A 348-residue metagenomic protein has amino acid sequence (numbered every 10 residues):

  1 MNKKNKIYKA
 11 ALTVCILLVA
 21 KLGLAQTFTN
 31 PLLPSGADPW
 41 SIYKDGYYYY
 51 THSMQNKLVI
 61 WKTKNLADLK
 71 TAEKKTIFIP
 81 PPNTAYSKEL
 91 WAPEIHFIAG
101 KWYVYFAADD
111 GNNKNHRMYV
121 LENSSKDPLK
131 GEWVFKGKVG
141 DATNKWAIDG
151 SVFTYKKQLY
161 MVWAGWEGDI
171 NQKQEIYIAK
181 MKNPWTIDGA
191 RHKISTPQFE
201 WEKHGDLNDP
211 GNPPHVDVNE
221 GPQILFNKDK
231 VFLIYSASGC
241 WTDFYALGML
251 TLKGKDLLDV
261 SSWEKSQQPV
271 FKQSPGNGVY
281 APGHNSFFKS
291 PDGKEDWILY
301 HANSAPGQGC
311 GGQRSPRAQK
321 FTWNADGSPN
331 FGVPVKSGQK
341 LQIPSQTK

Functional and structural regions predicted by a protein language model:
N2-L12: Bacterial N-terminal signal peptides that target proteins for export
A25-K348: Carbohydrate-active catalytic/glycan-binding domains of CAZyme proteins, especially the secreted or lumenal ectodomains
